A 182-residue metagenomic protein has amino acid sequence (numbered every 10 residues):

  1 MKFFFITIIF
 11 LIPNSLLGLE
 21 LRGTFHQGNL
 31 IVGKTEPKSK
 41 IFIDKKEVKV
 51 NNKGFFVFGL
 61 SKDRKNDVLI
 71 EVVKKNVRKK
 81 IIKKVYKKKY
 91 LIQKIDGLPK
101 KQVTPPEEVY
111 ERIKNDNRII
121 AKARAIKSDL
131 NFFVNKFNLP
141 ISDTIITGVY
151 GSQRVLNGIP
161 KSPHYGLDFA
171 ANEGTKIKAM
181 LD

Functional and structural regions predicted by a protein language model:
K2-F3, L11, N76, L139-I141 (+1 more regions): A generic structural signal for short, non-catalytic loop/turn and secondary-structure boundary residues
F3-S15, I70: Sec-dependent N-terminal signal peptides
F4, L19-G23, N29-I31, D44 (+7 more regions): Short, flexible coil/linker segments at or flanking structured domains
G18-K89: Cationic-aromatic interfacial patches
I82-D182: Surface-exposed, glycine-biased beta-strand/turn segments
